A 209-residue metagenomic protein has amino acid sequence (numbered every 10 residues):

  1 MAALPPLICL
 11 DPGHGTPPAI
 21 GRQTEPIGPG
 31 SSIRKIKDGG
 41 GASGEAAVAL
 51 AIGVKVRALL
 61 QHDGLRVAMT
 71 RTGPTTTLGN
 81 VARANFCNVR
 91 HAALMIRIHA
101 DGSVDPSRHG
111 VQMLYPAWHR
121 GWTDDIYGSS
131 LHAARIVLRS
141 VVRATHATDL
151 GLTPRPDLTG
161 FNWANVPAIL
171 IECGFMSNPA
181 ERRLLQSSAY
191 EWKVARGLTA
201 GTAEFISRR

Functional and structural regions predicted by a protein language model:
M1-A84, A117: Active-site histidine-acidic residue metal-binding/catalytic motifs, centered on HxH/HExxH-like signatures
C9, R97-D105, L114, D149-R209: Active-site-adjacent mobile loop/cap segments within catalytic or ligand-binding domains
H14-P17, A42, G73-T77, A100-D105 (+4 more regions): Solvent-exposed loop/turn segments at secondary-structure junctions within structured extracellular/periplasmic domains
S43-A51, T77-V81, D124-H132, L185-R196: Soluble non-cytosolic domains of exported or imported proteins
V54-L65, N88-A92, A100, L138-A147 (+3 more regions): Sec-exported extracytoplasmic/periplasmic mature domains
L65, A117-G128, P179-L185: Substrate-binding clefts and substrate-entry loops adjacent to catalytic sites of polymer-processing enzymes acting on
N80-A93, L158-A164: Mature extracellular/periplasmic domains of secretome proteins
I126-P154: Active-site-adjacent substrate-binding region of metalloamidase/peptidase-like peptide-processing proteins
